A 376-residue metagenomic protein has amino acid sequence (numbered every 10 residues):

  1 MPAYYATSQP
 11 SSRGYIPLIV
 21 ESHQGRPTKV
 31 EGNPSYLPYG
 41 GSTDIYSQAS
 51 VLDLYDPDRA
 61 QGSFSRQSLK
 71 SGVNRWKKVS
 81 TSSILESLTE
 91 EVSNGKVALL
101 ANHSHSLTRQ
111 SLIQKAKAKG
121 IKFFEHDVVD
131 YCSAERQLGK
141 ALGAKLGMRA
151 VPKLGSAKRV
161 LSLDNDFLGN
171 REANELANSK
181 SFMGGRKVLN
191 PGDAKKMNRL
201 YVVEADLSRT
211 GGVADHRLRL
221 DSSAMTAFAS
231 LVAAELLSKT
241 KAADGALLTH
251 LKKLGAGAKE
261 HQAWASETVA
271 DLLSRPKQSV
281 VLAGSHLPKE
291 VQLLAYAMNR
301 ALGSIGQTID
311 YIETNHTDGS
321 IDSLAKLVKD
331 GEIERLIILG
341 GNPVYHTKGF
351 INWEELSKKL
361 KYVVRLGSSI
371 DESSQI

Functional and structural regions predicted by a protein language model:
M1-A227, L231-E260, S266: N-terminal export/assembly segments and adjacent metallocofactor-ligating motifs of anaerobic energy-metabolism
S12-G14, S179, M183, L200 (+2 more regions): Phosphate/diphosphate-binding loops
E90-A98, S274-V280, E332-R335, K359: Short, surface-exposed connector motifs at secondary-structure boundaries
A98-L100, V160-D164, Y201, V280-L282 (+2 more regions): Structural motif
H105-L107, D166-N170, L287-P288, G341-T347: Short acidic, S/G/P-rich loop/turn micro-motifs used as interaction or catalytic elements
S133, N170-E172, T210, E290-V291 (+2 more regions): Extracytoplasmic/secreted cell-surface and envelope-processing proteins
G143-A144, H216-K329: Active-site phosphate/pyrophosphate-binding segments
V188-V202, E334-R335, L356-R365: Short beta-strand/loop segments at the ligand-binding rim of alpha/beta enzyme cores
